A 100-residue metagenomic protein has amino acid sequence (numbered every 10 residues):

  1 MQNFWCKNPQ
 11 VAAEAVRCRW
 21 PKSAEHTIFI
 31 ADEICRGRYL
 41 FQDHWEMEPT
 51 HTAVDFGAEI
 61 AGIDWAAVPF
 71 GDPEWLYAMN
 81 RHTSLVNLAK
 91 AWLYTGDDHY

Functional and structural regions predicted by a protein language model:
M1-Y100: Extracellular glycan-targeting catalytic surfaces
